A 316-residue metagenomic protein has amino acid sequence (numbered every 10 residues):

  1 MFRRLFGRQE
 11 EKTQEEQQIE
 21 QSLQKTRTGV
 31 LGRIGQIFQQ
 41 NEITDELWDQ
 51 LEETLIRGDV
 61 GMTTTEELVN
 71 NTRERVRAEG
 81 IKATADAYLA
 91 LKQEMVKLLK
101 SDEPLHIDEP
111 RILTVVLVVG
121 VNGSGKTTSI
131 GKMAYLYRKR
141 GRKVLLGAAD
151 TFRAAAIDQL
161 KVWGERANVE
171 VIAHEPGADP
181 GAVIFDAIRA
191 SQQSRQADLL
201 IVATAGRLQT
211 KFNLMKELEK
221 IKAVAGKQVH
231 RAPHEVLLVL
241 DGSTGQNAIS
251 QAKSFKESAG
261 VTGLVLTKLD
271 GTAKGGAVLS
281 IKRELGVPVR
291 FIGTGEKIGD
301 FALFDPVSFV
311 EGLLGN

Functional and structural regions predicted by a protein language model:
M1-P104, P110-L117, Y135, K139-L145 (+2 more regions): Non-catalytic terminal/linker segments enriched in charged/polar, low-complexity residues
V96-L98, D102-N316: P-loop/Walker A NTP-binding module and the surrounding RecA-like catalytic core of P-loop NTPases
